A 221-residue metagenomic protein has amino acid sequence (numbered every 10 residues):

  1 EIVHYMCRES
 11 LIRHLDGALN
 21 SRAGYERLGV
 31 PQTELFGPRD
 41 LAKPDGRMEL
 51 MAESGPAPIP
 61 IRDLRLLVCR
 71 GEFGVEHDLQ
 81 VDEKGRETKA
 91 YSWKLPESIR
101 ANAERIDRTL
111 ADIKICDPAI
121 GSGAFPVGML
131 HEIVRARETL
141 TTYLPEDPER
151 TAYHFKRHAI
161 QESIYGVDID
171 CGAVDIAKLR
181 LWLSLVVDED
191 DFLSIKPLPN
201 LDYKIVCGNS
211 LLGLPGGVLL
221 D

Functional and structural regions predicted by a protein language model:
E1-Y153, A173: Class I S-adenosyl-L-methionine
Y165-V167: Conserved SAM-binding motif I beta-strand of class I
D170: Conserved SAM/SAH-binding beta-strand->alpha-helix loop
A177: Conserved SAM-binding loop
W182-V187: AAA+ ATPase "lid" subdomain C-terminal helix
D188-N200: Coupling/hinge elements of helicase-like and P-loop NTPase modules
G213-D221: Basic, amphipathic N-terminal segments
